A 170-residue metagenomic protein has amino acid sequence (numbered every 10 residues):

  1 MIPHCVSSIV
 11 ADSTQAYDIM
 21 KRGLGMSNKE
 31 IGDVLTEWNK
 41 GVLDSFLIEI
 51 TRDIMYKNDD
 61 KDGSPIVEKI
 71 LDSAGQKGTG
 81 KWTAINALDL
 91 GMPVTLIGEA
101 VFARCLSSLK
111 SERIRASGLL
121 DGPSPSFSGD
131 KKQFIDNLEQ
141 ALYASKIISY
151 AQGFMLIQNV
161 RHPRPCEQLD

Functional and structural regions predicted by a protein language model:
P3, S7-D170: C-terminal substrate-binding/catalytic lobe of Rossmann-fold NAD(P)-dependent dehydrogenases
